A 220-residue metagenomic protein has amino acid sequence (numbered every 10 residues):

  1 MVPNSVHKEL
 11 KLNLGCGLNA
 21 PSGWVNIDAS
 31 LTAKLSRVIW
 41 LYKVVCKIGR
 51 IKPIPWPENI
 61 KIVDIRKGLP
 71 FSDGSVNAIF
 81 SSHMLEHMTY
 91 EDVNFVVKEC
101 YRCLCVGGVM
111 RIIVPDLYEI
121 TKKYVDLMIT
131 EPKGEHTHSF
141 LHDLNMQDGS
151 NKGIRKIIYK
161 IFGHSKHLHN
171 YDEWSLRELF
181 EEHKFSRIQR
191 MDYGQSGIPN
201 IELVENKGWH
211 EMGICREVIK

Functional and structural regions predicted by a protein language model:
M1, T32, R50-P53, H83-M84 (+3 more regions): N-terminal start-of-chain detector that recognizes signal peptides and the immediate post-cleavage beginning
M1-E9: Conserved alpha-helix/loop element of class I SAM-dependent methyltransferases that forms part of the SAM/SAH-binding
P3, P21, P53-P57, P132 (+1 more regions): Proline-rich intrinsically disordered, low-complexity coils
N4-S5, L18, G208: Short, flexible hinge/linker loops that cap or flank conserved catalytic cores
E9-V38, Y42-K122, W174, R216-K220: Conserved SAM-binding loop
E91-C105, V109-I219: S-adenosyl-L-methionine-dependent methyltransferase catalytic module, highlighting the catalytic core
